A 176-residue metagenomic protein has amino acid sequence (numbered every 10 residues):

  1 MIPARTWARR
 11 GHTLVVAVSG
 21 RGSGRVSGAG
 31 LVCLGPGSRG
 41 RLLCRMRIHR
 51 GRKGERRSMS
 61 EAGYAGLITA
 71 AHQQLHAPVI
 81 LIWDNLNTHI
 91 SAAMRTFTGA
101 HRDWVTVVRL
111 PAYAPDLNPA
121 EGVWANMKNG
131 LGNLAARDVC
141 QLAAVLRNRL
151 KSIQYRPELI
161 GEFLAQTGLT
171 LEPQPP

Functional and structural regions predicted by a protein language model:
M1-A4, L43, A93-R95, P119-G122: Short aromatic-enriched loop/helix-cap "lid" or pocket-rim segments at secondary-structure transitions that line
M1-A65, L171: Extended, low-complexity cationic-aromatic segments
H12-R21, G99-P119: RNase H-like polynucleotidyl transferase catalytic core
G30-V32, D84, N118, L142: Generic structural signal for small/hydrophobic residues in well-ordered secondary structure, especially within
E61-I80: Short, basic/hydrophobic alpha-helical segments
A71-L75, F97-H101, R149: Hydrophobic helix-cap positions at the C-terminus of alpha-helices in RecA-like/P-loop ATPase nucleotide-binding cores
L81-M94, A112-L117: Acidic, metal-coordinating catalytic cores used for nucleic-acid/nucleotide bond scission and strand-transfer chemistry
A120-P176: C-terminal anion-handling pockets and recognition modules
